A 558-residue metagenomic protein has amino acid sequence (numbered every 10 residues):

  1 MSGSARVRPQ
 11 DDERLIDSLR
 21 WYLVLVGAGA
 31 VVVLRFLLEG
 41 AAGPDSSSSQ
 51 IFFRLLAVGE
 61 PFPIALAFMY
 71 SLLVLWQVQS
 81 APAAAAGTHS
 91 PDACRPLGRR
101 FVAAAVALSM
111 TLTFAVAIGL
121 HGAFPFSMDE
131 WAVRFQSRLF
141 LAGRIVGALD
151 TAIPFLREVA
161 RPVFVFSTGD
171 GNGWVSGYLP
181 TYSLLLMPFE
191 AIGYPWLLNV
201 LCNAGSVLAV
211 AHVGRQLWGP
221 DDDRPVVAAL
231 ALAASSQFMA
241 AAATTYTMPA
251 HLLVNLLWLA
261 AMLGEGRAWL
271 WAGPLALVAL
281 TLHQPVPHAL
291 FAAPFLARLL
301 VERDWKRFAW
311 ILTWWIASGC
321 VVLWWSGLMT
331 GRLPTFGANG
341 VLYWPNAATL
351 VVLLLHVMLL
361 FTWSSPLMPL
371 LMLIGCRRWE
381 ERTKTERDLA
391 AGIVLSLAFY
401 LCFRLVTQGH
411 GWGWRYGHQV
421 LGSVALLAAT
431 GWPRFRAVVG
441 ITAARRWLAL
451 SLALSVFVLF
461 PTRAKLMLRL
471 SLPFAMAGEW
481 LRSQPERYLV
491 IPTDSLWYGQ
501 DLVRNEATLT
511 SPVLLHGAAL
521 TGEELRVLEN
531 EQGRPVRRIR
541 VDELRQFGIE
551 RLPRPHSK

Functional and structural regions predicted by a protein language model:
M1-G3, S71-S80, G205-A211, A292-E302 (+2 more regions): Hydrophobic, aromatic-rich transmembrane alpha-helices and their immediate juxtamembrane boundary segments
V26-V33, A103-T113, V226-A228, L232 (+4 more regions): Transmembrane alpha-helix segments characteristic of polytopic inner-membrane glycan-assembly/cell-envelope
L97-A107, V226, L270, I311-G319 (+3 more regions): Signature aromatic-anchored transmembrane alpha helix within multi-pass, membrane-resident enzymes that catalyze glycan
V102-A105, V210-S236, L252-L253, G266-W271 (+1 more regions): Transmembrane-helix signature of polytopic, membrane-embedded enzymes that assemble or transfer cell-envelope glycans
M128, W196-L208, V227-L257, M262 (+2 more regions): Multi-pass, polyprenyl lipid-linked donor-dependent membrane glycosyltransferases
V133-R134, M248, D388-A391, G409-R436: Hydrophobic/aromatic-rich transmembrane helices and adjacent perimembrane loops
A142-Y182, L186, G340: Interfacial juxtamembrane loops and adjacent helix segments that form the catalytic/substrate-binding surfaces
L280-I374, S396: Membrane-lumen/periplasm interface segments of specific transmembrane helices in polyprenyl phosphate-linked
